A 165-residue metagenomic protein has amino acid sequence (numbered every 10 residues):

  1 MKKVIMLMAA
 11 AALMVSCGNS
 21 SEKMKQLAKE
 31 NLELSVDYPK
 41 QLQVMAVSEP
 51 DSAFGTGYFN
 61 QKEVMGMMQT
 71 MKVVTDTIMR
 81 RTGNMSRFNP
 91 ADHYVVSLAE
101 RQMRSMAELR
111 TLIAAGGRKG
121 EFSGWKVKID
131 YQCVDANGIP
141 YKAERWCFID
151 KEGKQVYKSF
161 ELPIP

Functional and structural regions predicted by a protein language model:
M1-M24: Bacterial Sec-dependent N-terminal signal peptides
C17-P165: Cystatin/cathelin-like cysteine-protease inhibitor module
